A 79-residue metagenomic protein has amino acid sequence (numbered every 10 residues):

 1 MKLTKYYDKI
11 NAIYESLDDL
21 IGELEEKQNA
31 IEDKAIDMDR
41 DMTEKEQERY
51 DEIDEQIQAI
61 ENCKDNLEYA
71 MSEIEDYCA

Functional and structural regions predicted by a protein language model:
M1-G22: Short, charge/polar-rich alpha-helical segments
M1-T4, E75-A79: Short intrinsically disordered terminal tails
I10, A35, D39-T43, E68 (+1 more regions): Intrinsic disorder/low-complexity detector
L20-I21, R49-Y77: Amphipathic alpha-helical coiled-coil segments
G22-D51: Short E/K-rich amphipathic alpha-helical oligomerization segments
